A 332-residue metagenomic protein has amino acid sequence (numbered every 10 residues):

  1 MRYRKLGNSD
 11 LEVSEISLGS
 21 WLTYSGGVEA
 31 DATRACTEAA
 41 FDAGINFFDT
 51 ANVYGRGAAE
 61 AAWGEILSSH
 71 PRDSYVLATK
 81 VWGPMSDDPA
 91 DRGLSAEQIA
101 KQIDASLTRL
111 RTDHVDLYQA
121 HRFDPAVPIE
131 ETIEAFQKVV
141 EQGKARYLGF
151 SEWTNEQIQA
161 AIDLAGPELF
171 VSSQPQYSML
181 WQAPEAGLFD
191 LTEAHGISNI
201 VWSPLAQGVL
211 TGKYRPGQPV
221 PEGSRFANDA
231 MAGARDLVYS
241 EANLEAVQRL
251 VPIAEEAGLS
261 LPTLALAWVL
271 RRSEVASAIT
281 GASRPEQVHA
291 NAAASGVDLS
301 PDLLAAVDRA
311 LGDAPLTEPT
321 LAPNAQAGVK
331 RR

Functional and structural regions predicted by a protein language model:
M1-Y75: N-terminal binding-site loop/beta-alpha segment at the start of enzyme catalytic domains that lines or forms
L6, L18, T33, A40 (+14 more regions): Conserved, mostly hydrophobic/aromatic
N8-S25, A78-D91, H114, Q119: N-terminal small/glycine-rich loop or linker at the start of catalytic domains across soluble metabolic enzymes
L22, Y54, V81-M85, Q119-D124 (+4 more regions): Active-site-proximal loop/turn and secondary-structure-junction residues that shape catalytic pockets, frequently
G27-A40, G93-L110, I158-Q159: Short, acidic/polar
V28-A32, A58, A62, A90-K101 (+2 more regions): Alpha-helix N-cap and loop-to-helix initiation/capping positions
S86-Q119, Q176, L180-A183: Active-site gating/metal-coordination segments in enzymes
I129-R309, Q326-R332: Beta/alpha (TIM)-barrel catalytic core signal, keyed to glycine-rich beta->alpha loops juxtaposed to Asp/Glu that bind
